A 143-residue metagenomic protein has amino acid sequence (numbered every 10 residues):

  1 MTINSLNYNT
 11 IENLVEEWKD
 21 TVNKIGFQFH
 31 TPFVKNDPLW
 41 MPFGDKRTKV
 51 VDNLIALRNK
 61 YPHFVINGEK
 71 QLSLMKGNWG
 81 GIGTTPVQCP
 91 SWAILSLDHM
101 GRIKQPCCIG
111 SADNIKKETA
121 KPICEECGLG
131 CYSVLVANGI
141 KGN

Functional and structural regions predicted by a protein language model:
M1-K104, C108, N114-T119, G142: Radical SAM enzyme [4Fe-4S]-AdoMet core and its adjacent flexible, acidic and glycine-rich loops/tails across
A112-N143: Radical SAM enzyme core and accessory elements
